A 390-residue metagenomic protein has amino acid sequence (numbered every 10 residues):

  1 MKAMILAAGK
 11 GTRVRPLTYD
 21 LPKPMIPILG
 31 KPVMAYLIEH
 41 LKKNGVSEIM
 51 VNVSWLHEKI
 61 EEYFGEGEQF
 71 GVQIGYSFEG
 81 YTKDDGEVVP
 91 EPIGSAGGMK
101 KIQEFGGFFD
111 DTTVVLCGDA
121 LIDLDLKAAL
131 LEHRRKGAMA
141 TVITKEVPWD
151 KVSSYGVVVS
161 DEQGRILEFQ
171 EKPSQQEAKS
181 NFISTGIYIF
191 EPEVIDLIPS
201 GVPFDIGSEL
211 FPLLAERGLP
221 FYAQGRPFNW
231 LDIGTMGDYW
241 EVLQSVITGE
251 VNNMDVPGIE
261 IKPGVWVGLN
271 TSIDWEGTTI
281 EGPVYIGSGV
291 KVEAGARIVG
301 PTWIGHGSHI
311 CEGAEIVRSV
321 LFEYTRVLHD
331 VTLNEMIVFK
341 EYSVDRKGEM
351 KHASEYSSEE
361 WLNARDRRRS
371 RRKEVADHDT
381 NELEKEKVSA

Functional and structural regions predicted by a protein language model:
M1-E62: N-terminal glycine-rich phosphate-binding loop and ensuing alpha1 helix
R13, K59-E62, K101, D125 (+2 more regions): Phosphate- and divalent-cation-binding pockets in alpha/beta enzyme and binding domains that engage nucleotide-derived
M50-S54, I143-T144, I337: Short internal beta-strands
E61, Q69-D161: Conserved beta-loop-beta/alpha segment of the NTase-like Rossmann-fold superfamily that binds/positions NTPs
T112-V114, L121, K127-R134, V147-D150 (+1 more regions): Catalytic-core segments of class I nucleotidyltransferases/pyrophosphorylases that form NMP-activated intermediates
V202, E216-P301: Extended, small-residue-rich solenoid/repeat segments and analogous flexible loops that form exposed scaffolds
I259-D377, N381-L383: Structural signal for interior beta-strand "rungs" in well-ordered beta-sheet cores of soluble enzyme domains
